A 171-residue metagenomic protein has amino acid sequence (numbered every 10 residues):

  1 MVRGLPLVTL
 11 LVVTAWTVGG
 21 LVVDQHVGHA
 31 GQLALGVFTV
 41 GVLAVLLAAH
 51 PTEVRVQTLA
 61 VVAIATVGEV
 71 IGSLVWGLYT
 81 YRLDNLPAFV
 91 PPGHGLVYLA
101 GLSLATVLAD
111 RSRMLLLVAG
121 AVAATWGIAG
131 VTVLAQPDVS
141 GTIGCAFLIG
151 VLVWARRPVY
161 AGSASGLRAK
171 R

Functional and structural regions predicted by a protein language model:
M1-R171: Aromatic-rich, lipid-facing transmembrane alpha helices and their immediate juxtamembrane interface loops in integral
